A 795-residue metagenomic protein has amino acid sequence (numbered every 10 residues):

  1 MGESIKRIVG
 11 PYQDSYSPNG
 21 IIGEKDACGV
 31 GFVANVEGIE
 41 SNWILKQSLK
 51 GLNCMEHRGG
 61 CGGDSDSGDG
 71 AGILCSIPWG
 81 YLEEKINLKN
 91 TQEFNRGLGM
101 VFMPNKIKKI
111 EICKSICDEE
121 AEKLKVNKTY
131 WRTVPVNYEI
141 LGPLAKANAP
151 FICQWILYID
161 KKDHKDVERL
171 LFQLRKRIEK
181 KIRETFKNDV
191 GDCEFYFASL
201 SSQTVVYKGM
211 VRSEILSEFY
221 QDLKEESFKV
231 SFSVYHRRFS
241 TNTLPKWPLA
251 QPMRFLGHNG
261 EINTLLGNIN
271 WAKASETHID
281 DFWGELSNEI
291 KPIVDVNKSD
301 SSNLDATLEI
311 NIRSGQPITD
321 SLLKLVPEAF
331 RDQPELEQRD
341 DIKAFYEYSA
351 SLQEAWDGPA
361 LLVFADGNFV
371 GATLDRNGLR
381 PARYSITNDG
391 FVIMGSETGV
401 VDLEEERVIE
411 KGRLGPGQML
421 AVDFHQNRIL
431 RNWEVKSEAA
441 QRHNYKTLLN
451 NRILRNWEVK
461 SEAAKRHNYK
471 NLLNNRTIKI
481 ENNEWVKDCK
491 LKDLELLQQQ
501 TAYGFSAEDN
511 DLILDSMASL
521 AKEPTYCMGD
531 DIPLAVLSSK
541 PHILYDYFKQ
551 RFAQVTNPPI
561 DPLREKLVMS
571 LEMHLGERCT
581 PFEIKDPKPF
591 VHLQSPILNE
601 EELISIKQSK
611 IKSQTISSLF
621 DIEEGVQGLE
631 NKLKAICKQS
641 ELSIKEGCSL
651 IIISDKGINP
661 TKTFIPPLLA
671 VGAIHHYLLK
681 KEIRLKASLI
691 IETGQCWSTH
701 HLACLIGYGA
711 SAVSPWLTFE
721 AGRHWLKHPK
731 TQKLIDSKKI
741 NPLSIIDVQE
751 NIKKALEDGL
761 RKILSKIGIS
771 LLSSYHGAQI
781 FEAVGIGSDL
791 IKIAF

Functional and structural regions predicted by a protein language model:
G2-C579, E583-D586: Conserved short alpha-helical segments that host acidic/polar catalytic motifs at enzyme active sites
K224-V230, Q251, L520-P524, D530-E682: Non-catalytic terminal/interface segments that mediate subunit docking, oligomerization, and allosteric communication
L420, D655, L705, L771: Conserved, mostly hydrophobic/aromatic
K680-T693: Short beta-strand/loop segments at the ligand-binding rim of alpha/beta enzyme cores
Q695-G709: Catalytic cores of alpha/beta
I706-K727: Glycine-rich phosphate-binding active-site loops on the catalytic face of alpha/beta enzymes
G722-K753, S788: C-terminal helical cap(s) of enzyme catalytic domains, especially alpha/beta-barrels
S773-F795: Active-site loops and adjacent core secondary-structure elements that bind or stabilize anionic groups
